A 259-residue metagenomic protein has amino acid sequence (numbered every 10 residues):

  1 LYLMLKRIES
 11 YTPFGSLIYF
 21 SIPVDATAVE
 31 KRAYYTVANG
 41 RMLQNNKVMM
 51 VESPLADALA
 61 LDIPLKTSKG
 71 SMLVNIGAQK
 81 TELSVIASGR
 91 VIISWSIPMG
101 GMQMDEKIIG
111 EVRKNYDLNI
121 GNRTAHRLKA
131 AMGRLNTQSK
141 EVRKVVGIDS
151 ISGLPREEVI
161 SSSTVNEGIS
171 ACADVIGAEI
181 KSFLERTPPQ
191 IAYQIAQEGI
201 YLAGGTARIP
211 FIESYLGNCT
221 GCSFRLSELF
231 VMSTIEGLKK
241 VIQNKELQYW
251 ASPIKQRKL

Functional and structural regions predicted by a protein language model:
L1-L73, I86-I200, A207-T234, K239-L259: Nucleotide/phosphate-binding catalytic cleft detector across ATP-hydrolyzing and phosphate-transferring enzymes
A78-K80: Short acidic, Gly/Ser-rich segments with clustered Asp/Glu that frequently serve as metal-coordination loops in enzyme
E82-S84: A structural feature that tracks compact, well-ordered secondary-structure segments with a strong bias toward
